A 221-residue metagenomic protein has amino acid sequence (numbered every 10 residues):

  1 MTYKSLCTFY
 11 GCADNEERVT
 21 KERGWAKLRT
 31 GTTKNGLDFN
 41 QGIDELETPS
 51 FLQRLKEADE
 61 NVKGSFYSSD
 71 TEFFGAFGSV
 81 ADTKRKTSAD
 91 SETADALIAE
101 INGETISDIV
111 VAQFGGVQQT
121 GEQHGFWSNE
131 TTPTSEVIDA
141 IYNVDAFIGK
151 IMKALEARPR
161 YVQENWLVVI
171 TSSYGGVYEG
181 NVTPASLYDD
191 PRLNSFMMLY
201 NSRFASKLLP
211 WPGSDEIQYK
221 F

Functional and structural regions predicted by a protein language model:
M1-G103: Active-site-proximal alpha/beta segments of enzymes that process anionic O-linked groups
T2-L6, R23, A58-S65, E104-A112 (+3 more regions): Loop/turn elements at helix/coil->beta-strand transitions in domains of secreted/extracellular proteins
G11-C12, L37, F126-S135, I170 (+2 more regions): Surface-exposed intrinsically disordered loops and tails
R23-G31, S186-F221: Substrate-binding rim/cap in mid-to-C-terminal beta-strand-loop elements of soluble/periplasmic
R23-K27, L46-S50, R54, E92-A96 (+8 more regions): Extracytoplasmic/secreted proteins, especially bacterial periplasmic and envelope-associated proteins
T33, G115, S173-G175, S202: Solvent-exposed coil/turn segments that connect beta secondary-structure elements in extracytoplasmic/periplasmic
T71-K84, L97-A146, V182: Active-site His/acidic residue clusters
N143-A185: Metal-dependent active-site segment of extracytoplasmic phospho-/sulfohydrolases and closely related
